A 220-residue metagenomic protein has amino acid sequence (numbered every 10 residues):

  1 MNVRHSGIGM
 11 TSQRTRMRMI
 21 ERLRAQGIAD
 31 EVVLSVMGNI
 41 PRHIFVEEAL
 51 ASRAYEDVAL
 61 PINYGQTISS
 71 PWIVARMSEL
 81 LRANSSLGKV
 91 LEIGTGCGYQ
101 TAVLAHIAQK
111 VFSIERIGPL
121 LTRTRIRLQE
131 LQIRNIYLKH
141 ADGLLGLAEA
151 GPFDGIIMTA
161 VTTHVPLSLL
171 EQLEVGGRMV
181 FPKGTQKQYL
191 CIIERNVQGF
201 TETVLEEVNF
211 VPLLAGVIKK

Functional and structural regions predicted by a protein language model:
M1-L91, Y99, V103, I107 (+3 more regions): Class I SAM-dependent transferase core
L80-T201: Conserved nucleotide-cofactor-binding alpha/beta core module
